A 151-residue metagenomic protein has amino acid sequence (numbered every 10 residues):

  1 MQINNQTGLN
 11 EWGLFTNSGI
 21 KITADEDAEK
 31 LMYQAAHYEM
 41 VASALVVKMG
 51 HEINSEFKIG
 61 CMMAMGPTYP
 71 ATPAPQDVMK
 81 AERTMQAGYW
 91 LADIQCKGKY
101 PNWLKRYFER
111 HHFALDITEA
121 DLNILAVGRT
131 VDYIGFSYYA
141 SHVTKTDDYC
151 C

Functional and structural regions predicted by a protein language model:
M1-C151: Active-site region of glycoside hydrolase catalytic domains
